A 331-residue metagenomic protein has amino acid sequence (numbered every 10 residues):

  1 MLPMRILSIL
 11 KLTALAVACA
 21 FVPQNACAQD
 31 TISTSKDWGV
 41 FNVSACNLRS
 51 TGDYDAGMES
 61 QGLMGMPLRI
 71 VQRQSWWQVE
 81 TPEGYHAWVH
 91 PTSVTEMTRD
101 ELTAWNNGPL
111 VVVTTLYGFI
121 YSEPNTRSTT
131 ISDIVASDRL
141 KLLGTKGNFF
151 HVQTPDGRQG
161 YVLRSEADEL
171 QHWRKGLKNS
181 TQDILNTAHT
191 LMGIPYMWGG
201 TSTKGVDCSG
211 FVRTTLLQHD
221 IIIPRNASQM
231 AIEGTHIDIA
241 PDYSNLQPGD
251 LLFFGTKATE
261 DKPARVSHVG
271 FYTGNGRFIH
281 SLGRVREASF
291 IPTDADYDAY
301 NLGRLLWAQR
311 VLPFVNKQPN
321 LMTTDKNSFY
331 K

Functional and structural regions predicted by a protein language model:
K11-V22: Bacterial N-terminal signal peptides
Q24-A28: Sec/Tat signal peptide C-region and signal peptidase I cleavage site
Q29-K36, T81-V112, N125, T129-T130 (+5 more regions): Boundary regions of SH3-family modules and the immediately adjacent low-complexity/disordered segments in eukaryotic
T31-T34, F41-I70, V113-L142, Y196: Beta-loop motif signature
S33, T126-T130, D168, R265-K331: Aromatic- and glycine-rich peptidoglycan recognition patches
A188, G200-H219: Active-site nucleophilic cysteine motif
I223-E287, T293, T324: ...with weaker cross-activation on analogous glycine-rich loops/strands in unrelated enzymes
